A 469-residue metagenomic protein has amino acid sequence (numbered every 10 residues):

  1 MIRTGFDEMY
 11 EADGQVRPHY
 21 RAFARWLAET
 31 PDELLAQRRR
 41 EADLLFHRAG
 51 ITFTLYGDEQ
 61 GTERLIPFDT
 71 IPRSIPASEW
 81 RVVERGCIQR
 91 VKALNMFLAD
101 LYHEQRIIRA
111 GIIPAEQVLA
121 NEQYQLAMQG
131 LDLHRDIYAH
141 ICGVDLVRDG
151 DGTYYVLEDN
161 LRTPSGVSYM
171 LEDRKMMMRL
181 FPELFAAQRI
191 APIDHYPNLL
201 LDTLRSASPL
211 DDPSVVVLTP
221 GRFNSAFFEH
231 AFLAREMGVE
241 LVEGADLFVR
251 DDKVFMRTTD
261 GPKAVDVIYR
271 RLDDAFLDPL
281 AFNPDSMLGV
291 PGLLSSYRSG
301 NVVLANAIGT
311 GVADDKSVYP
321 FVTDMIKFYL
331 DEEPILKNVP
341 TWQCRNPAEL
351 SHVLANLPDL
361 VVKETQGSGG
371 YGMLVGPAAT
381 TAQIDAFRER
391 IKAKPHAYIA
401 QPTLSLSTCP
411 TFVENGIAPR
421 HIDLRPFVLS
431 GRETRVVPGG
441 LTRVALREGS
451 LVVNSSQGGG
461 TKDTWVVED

Functional and structural regions predicted by a protein language model:
M1-D469: Preference for protein termini
